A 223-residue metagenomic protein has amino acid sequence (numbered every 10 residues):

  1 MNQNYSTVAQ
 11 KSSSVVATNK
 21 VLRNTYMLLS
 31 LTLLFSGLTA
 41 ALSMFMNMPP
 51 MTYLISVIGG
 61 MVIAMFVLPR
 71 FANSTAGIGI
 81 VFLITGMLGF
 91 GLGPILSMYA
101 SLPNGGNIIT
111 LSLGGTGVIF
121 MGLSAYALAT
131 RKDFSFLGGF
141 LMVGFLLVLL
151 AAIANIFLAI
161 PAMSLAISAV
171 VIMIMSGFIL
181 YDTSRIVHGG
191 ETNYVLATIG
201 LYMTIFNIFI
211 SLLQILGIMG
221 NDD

Functional and structural regions predicted by a protein language model:
M1-D223: A hydrophobic alpha-helical transmembrane-helix feature that marks the membrane cores and membrane-interface segments
